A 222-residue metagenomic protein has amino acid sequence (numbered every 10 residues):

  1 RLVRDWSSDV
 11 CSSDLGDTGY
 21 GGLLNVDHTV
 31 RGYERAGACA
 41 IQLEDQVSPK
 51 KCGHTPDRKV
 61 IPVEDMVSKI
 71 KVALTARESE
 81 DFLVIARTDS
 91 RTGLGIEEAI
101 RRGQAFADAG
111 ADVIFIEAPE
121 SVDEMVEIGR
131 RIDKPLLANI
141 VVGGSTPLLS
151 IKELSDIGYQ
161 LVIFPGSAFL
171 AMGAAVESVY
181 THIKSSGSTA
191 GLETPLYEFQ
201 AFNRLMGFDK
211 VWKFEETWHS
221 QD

Functional and structural regions predicted by a protein language model:
R1-C11: Single conserved hydrophobic/aromatic residue that forms the stacking wall/gate of nucleotide- or nucleobase-binding
C11-D17, R77-S90, R130-G143: Short beta-strand/loop segments at the ligand-binding rim of alpha/beta enzyme cores
L15, G37, A73, F106 (+1 more regions): Conserved, mostly hydrophobic/aromatic
L23-D27, Q46-E78, I96, E117-D133 (+2 more regions): Active-site-adjacent beta->alpha loops and helix N-cap segments on the catalytic face of soluble alpha/beta enzymes
A38-Q46: Non-cysteine beta-strand/loop elements that form the S-adenosyl-L-methionine
C39, R102-D112, R130-L137, S155-L161: Glycine-enriched alpha-helix->loop->beta-strand junction motifs that scaffold or abut catalytic
I41, A109-V122, A138-V142, I163-P165: Catalytic beta/alpha-barrel core
I140-D222: C-terminal alpha-helical cap/extension of soluble enzyme domains
